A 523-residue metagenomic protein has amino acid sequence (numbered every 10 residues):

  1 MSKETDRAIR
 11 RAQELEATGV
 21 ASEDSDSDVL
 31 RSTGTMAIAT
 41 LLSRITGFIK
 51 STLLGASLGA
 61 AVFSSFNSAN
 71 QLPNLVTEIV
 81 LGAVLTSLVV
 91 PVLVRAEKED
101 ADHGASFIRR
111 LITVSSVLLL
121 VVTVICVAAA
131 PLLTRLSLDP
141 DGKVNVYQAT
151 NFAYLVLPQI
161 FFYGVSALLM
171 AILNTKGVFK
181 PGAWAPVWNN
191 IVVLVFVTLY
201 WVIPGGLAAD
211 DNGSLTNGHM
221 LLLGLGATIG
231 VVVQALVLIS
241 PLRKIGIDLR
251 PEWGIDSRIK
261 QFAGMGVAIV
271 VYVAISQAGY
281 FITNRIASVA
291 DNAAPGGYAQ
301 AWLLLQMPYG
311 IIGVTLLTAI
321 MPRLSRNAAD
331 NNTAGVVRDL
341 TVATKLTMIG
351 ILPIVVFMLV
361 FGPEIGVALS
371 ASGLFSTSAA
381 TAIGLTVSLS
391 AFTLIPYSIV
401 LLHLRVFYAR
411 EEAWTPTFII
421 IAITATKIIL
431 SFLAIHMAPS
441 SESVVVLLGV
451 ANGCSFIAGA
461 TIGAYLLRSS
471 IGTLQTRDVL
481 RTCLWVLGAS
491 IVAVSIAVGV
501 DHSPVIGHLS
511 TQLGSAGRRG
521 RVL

Functional and structural regions predicted by a protein language model:
S2-L523: Membrane-embedded alpha-helical bundles of multi-pass transporters/translocases, especially carrier/permease families
